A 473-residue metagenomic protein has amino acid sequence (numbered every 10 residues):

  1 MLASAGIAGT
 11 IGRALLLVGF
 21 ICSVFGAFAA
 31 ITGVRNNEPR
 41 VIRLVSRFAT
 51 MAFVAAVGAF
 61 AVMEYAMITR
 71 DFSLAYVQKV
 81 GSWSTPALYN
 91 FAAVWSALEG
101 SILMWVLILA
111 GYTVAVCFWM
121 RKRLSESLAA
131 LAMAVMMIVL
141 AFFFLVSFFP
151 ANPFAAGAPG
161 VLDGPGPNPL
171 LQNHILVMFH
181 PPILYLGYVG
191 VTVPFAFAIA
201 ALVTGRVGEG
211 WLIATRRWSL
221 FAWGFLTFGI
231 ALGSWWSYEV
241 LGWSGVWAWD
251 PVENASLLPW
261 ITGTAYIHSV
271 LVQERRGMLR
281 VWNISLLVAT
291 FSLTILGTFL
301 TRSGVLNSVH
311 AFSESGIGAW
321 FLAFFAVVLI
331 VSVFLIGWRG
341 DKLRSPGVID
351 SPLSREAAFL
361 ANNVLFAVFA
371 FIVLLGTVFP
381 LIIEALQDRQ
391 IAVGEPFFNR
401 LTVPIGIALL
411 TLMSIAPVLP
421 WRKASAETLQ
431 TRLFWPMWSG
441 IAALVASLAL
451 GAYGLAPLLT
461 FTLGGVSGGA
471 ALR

Functional and structural regions predicted by a protein language model:
M1-A14, E38-R43, Y65-E99, N152-P181 (+7 more regions): Membrane-interface interhelical loops and short amphipathic "cap" helices that link adjacent transmembrane segments
A3-V41, M51, A56-G58, F72 (+5 more regions): Contiguous transmembrane helix-bundle modules in multi-pass membrane proteins
I11, M178-P182, V189-I199, W211-H268 (+9 more regions): Extended, hydrophobic alpha-helical segments in both membrane/secreted and soluble proteins
L17-F28, V34-E38, V94, S101-S234 (+1 more regions): A conserved hydrophobic secondary-structure block that centers on an alpha-helix together with its immediately flanking
I31-N37, V114-L124, A196-V207, I267-E274 (+3 more regions): Structural signal for the C-terminal ends of transmembrane alpha-helices and the immediately following loop
R35-A56, A115-L140, V203-G224, A248-W249 (+5 more regions): Membrane-interfacial loop-to-helix junctions in multi-pass inner-membrane proteins
A56-T85, A92-C117, V146-A156, L257 (+4 more regions): Transmembrane-helix bundle segments that line or gate the permeation/cavity pathway in multi-pass membrane proteins
Y89, T113, A265, W438-S447: Hydrophobic, membrane-inserted alpha-helices
